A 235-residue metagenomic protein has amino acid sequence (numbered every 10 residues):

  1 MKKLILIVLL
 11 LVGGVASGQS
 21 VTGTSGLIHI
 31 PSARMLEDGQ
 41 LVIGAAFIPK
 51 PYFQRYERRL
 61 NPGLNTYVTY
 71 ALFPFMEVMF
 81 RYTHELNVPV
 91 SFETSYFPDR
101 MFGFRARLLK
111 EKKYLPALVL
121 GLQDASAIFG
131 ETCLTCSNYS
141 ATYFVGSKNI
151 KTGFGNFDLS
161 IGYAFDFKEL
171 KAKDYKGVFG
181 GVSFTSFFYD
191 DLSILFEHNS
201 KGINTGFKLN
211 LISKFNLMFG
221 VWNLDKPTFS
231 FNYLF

Functional and structural regions predicted by a protein language model:
L4-G13: Sec-dependent N-terminal signal peptides
G18-T142, S147-G155, F165-D166, S186-L192 (+3 more regions): Transmembrane beta-barrel domains of Gram-negative outer membranes and organellar outer membranes
Y139-A141, F154-D158, Y175-G177, Y189 (+2 more regions): Short gly/pro-enriched beta-turn/loop segments at secondary-structure junctions
S160-G162: Active-site pocket-lining/capping segments in soluble small-molecule metabolic enzymes
L170: Active-site rim beta-loop-alpha module in soluble metabolic enzymes
K176-T185, Y189-G220, T228-N232: Outer membrane beta-barrel transmembrane domains
